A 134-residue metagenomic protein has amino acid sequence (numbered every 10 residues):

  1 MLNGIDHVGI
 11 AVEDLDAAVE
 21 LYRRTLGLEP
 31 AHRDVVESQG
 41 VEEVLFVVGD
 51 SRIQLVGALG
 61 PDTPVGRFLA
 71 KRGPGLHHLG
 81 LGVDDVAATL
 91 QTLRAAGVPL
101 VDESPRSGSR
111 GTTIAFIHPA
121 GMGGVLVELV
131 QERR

Functional and structural regions predicted by a protein language model:
M1-V19, P74-V83, R133: N-terminal beta-strand motif that seeds the catalytic metal site of vicinal oxygen chelate
G4-D6, P30-G40, L59-H77, T92 (+1 more regions): A cross-kingdom feature marking solvent-exposed beta-strand/loop segments within repeated, beta-rich binding/scaffold
E13, V47-G49, A120: Short strand-coil-strand connectors
A18, E29, R52-L55, P61-P64 (+1 more regions): Short loop/beta submotifs within extracellular cysteine-rich repeat domains
A18-R23, F46, L93: Conserved active-site tyrosine of GNAT-family acetyltransferases
V36-R52: C-terminal "cap" of GNAT-fold acetyltransferases
V44-L45, Q54, L81, L90-R134: Vicinal oxygen chelate
